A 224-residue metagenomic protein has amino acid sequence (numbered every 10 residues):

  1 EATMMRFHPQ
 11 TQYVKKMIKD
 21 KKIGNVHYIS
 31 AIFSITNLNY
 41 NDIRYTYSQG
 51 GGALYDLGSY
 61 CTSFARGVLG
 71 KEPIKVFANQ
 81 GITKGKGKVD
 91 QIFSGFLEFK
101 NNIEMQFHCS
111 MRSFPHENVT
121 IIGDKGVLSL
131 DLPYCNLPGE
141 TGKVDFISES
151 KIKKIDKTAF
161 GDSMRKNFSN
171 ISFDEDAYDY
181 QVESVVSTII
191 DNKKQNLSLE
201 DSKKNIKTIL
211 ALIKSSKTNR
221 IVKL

Functional and structural regions predicted by a protein language model:
M5-K86, N219: Predominantly a Rossmann-like dinucleotide-binding segment in NAD(P)-dependent oxidoreductases
H8-T11, C61-T62, Y178-E183, I206-L210: A general structural signal for well-ordered alpha-helical segments in protein cores
D20, K100, S184-L224: C-terminal helix-rich "cap/oligomerization" subdomain common to oxidoreductases
G87-F93: A short, glycine/Asx- and small/polar-enriched loop/turn that sits immediately N-terminal to a beta-strand
G95-N102, I121-D124: Active-site beta-strand termini and strand-to-loop segments that position acidic
I103, H108-E117: Glycine-rich phosphate/pyrophosphate-binding beta-alpha loops
D124-E200, L224: C-terminal glycine/acidic-rich active-site capping loop/insertion
